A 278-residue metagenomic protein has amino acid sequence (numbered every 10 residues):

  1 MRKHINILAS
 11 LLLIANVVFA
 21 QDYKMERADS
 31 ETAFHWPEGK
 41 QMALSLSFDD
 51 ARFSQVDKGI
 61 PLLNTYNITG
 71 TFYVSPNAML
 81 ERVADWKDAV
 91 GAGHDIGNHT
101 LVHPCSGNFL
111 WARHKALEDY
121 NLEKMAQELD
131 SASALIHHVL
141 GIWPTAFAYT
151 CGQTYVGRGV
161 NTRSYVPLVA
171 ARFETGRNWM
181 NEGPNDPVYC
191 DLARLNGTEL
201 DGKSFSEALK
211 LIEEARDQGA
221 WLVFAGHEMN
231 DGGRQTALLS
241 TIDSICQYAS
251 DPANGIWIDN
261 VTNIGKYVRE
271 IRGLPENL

Functional and structural regions predicted by a protein language model:
M1-Q21: Bacterial Sec-dependent N-terminal signal peptides
D22-F109, R113-H114, Y120, E128-T154 (+3 more regions): Active-site beta->alpha N-cap acidic-glycine motif
M25-E38, A78-E81, A170-Y189, L209-R216 (+1 more regions): C-terminal domain-boundary segment and adjacent tail
L44-L46, G70, L192-L195, L222: A broad, low-specificity signal marking well-ordered, structured residues that form hydrophobic/aromatic
K58, L80-E81, S106-A208, T241: Catalytic domains of cell-wall/extracellular-matrix polysaccharide-remodeling enzymes, centered on de-N-acetylation
N64, K87-G91, P167-A170, R216-D217 (+1 more regions): Alpha-helix boundary recognition
